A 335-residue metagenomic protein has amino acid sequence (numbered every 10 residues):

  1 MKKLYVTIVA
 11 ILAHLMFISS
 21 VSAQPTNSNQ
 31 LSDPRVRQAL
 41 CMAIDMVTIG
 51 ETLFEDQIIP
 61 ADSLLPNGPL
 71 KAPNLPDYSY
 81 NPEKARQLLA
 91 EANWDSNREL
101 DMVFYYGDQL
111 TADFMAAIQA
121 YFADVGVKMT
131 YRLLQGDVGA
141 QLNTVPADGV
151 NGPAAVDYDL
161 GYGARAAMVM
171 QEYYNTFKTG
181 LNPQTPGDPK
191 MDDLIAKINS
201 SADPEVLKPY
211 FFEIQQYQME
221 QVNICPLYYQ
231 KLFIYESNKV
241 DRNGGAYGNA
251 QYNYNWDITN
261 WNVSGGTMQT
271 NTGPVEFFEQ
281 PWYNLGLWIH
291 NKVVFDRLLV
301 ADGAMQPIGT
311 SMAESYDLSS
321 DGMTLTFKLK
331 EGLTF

Functional and structural regions predicted by a protein language model:
I18-P25: Sec-dependent signal peptide cleavage junction
N27, M42, E55, I59-E91 (+1 more regions): Structural transition elements
N27-S32, A39, S315-F335: Aromatic- and charge-enriched surface segment that lines or borders ligand/interaction sites
N29, P34-Q38, G50, T130-A140 (+1 more regions): Extracytoplasmic/peripheral linker and loop segments enriched in polar/acidic and small residues with frequent Thr/Pro
Q30, T48-L53, V138-T179, Q218 (+1 more regions): Pocket-flanking alpha-helical
I58, A90-A164, P204, L232 (+1 more regions): Ligand/substrate-recognition segments at binding pockets and active sites
I234-Q269, F277: Long beta-strand-rich cores associated with HINT superfamily self-processing modules
N271-L318: N-terminal lobe/hinge region of extracytoplasmic solute-binding protein
